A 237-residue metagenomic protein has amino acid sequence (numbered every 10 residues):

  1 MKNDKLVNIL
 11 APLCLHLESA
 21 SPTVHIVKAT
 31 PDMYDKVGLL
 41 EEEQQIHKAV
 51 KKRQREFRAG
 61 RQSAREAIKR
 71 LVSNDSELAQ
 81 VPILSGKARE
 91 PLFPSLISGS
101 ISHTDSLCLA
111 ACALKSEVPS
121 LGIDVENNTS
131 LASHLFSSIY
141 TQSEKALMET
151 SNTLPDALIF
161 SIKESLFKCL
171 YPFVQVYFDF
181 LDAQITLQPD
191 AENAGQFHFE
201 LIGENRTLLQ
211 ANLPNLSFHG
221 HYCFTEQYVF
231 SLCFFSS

Functional and structural regions predicted by a protein language model:
M1-S237: Core catalytic alpha/beta fold that binds nucleotide/phospho-ligands
